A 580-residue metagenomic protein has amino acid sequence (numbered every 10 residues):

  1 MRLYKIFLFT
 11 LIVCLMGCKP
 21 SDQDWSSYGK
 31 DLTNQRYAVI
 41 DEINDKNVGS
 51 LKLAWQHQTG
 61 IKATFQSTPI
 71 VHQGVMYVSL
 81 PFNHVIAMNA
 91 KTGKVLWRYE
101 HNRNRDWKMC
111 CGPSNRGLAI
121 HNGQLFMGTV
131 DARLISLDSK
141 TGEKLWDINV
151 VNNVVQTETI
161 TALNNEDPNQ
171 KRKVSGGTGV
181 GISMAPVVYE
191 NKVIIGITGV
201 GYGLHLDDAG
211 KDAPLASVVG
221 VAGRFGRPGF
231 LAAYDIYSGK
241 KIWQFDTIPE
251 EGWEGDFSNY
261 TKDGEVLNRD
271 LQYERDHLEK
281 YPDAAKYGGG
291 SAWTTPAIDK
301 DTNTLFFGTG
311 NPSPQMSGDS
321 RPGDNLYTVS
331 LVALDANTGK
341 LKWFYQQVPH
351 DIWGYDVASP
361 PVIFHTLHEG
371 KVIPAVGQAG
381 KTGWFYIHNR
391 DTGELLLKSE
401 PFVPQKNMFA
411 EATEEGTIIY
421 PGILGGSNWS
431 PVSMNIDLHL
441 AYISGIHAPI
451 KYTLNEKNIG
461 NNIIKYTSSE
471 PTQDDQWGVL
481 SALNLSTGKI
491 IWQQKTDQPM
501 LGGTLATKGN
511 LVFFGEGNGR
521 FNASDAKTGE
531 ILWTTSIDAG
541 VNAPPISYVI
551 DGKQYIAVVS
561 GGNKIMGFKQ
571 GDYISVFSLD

Functional and structural regions predicted by a protein language model:
R2-F9: Sec-dependent signal peptide recognition, specifically the positively charged N-region followed immediately by
L15-G17: C-terminal motif of bacterial Sec signal peptides marking the signal peptidase cleavage site
P20-L53, S258-L271, S469-E470, Q476-V479: Blade/loop signatures of beta-propeller domains
W25-G29, T64-H84, K108-L134, S175-L206 (+10 more regions): Repeat-blade elements of multi-bladed beta-propeller folds
N34-V154, T507: N-terminal cofactor/phosphate-binding cores enriched in small/glycine residues, especially glycine-rich loops such as
H57-T68, R98-A119, D147-A185, V200-Y202 (+11 more regions): Extracytoplasmic beta-rich repeat domains
L137-G142, V219-V221, R227-K240, D324-K340 (+3 more regions): Beta-propeller blade signature
P360-F402, K406-N428, A526, V558 (+2 more regions): Phosphate/diphosphate-binding loops
